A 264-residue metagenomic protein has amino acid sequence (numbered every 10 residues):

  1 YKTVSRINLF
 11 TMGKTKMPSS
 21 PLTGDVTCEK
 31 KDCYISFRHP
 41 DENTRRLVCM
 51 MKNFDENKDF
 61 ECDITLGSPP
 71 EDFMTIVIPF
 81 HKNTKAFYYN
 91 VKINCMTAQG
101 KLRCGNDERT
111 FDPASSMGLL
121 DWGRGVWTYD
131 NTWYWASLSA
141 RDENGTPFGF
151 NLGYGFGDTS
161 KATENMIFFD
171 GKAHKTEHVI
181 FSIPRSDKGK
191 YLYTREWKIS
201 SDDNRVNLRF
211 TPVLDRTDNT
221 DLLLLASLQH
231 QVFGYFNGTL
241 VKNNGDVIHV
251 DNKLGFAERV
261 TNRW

Functional and structural regions predicted by a protein language model:
Y1-W264: Structured soluble/peripheral alpha/beta segments that form catalytic or ligand/cofactor-binding pockets
